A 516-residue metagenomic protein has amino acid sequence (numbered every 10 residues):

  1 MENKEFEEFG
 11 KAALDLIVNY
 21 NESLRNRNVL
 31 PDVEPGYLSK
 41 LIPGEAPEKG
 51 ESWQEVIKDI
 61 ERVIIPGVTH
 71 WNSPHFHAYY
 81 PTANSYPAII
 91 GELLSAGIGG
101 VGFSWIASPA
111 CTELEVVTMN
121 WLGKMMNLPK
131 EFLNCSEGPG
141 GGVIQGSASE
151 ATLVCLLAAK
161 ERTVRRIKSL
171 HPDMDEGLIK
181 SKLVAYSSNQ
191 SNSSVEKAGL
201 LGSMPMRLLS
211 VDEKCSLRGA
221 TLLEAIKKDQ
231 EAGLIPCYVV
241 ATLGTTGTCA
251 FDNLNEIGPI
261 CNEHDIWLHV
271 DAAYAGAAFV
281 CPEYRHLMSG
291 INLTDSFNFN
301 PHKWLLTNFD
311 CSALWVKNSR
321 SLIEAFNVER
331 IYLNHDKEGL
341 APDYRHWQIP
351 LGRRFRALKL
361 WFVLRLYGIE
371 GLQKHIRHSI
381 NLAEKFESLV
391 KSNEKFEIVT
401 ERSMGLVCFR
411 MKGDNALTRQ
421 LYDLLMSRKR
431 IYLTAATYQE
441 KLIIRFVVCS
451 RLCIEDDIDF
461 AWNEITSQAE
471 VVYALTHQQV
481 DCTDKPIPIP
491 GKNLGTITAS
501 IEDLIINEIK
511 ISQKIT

Functional and structural regions predicted by a protein language model:
M1-P139, M426-I431, V447, R451-C453 (+1 more regions): N-terminal entrance/gating region of PLP-dependent enzymes' catalytic architecture
L122-A158, L209-S210: Short loop-beta-helix segment that forms the pyridoxal 5′-phosphate
E137-P139, K180, V399-G405, T437-I443: Short Gly/Ser/Thr- and Asp/Glu-enriched loop/turn motifs at secondary-structure junctions
A151-S321: Conserved PLP-enzyme active-site core in the AAT-like
L208, L364, C408-D414, R430-F460: Conserved PLP-binding active-site segment of the aspartate aminotransferase-like
H264, S289-K391: Active-site C-terminal subdomain of aminotransferase-like
E397-L425, G491-G495, S500-T516: Conserved PLP-binding catalytic core of the aspartate aminotransferase-like
Y438-T516: PLP-dependent enzyme catalytic core of the Aspartate aminotransferase-like
